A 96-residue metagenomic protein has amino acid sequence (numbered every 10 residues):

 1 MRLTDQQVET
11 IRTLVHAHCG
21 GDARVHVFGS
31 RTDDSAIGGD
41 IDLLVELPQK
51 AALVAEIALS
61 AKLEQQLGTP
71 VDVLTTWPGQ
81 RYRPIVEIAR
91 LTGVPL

Functional and structural regions predicted by a protein language model:
M1-H26, T32-G38, L47-L96: Catalytic core of pol beta-like nucleotidyltransferases
D42-L44: Short, well-ordered beta-strand segments
